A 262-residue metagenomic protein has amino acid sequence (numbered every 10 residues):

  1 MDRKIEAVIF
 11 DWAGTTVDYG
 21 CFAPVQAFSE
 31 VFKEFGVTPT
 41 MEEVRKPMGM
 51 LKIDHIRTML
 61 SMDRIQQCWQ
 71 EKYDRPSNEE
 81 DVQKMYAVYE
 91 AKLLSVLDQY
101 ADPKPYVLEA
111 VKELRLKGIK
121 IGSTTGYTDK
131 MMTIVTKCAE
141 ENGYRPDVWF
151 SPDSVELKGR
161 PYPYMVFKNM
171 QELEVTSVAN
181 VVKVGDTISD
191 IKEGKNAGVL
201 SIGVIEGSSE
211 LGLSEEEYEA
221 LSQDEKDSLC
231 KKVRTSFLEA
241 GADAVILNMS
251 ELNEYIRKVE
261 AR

Functional and structural regions predicted by a protein language model:
M1-E6, L108-K112, T128-R262: Asp-based, Mg2+/Mn2+-dependent phosphohydrolase catalytic module
R3-L108, K112-K117, T133: N-terminal helical cap/lid subdomain that shapes the substrate entry/recognition surface in HAD-like hydrolases
